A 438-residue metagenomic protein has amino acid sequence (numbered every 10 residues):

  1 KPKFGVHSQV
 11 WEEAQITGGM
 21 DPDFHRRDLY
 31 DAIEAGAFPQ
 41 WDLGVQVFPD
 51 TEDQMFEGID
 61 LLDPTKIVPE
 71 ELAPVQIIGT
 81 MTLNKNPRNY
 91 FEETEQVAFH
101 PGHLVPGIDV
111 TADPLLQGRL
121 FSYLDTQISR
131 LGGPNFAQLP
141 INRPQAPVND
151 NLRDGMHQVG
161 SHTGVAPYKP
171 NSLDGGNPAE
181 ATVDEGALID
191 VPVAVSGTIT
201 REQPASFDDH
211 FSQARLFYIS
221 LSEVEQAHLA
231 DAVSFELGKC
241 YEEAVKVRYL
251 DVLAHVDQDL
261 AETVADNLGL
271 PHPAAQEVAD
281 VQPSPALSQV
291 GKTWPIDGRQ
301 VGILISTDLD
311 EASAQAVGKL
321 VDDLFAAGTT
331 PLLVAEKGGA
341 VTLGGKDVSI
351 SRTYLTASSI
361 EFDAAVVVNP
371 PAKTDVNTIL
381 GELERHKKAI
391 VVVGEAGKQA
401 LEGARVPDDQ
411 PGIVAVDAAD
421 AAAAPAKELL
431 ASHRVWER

Functional and structural regions predicted by a protein language model:
K1, V6-Q9, D53-Q54, N89-E93 (+1 more regions): Short helix/loop capping segments that flank catalytic or ligand/cofactor-binding pockets
P2, P39-L43, I77-G79, R299-V301 (+2 more regions): Structural beta-strand/beta-sheet cores of well-ordered domains, especially the beta-sheet scaffolds that support
P2-F4, V45-V47, L83, I303 (+1 more regions): Hydrophobic side chains in beta-strands
F4-H25: Compact, glycine/acidic-enriched structural inserts
D23-G291: Charged, compositionally biased interaction regions
R201, E223, A227, S234-V247 (+2 more regions): Extended, subdomain-level signal for the structured scaffold at the beginning of enzyme domains
V393-G394: Well-ordered alpha/beta subsegment
